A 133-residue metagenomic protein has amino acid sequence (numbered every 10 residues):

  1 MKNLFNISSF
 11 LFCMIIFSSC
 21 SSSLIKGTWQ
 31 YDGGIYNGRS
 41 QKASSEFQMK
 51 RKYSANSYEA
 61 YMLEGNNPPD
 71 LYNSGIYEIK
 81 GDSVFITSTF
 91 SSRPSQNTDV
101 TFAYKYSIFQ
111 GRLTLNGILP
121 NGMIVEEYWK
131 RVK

Functional and structural regions predicted by a protein language model:
M1-W29: Bacterial Sec-dependent N-terminal signal peptides
S19-Y72, F85-K133: Lipid interaction determinants
G75: Phosphoinositide-binding peripheral membrane targeting modules
K80-V84: Structured, soluble extracytoplasmic/luminal domains of envelope-associated proteins
